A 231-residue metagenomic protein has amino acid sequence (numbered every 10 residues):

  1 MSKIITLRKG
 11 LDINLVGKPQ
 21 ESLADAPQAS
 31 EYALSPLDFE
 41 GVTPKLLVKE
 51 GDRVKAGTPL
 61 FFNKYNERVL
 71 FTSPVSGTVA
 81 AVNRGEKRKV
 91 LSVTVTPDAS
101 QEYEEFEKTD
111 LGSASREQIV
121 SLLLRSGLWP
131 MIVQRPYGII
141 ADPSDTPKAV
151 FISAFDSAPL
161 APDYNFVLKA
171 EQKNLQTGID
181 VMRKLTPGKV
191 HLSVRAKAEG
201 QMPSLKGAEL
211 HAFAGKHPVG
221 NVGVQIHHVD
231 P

Functional and structural regions predicted by a protein language model:
M1-L15, S22, A80, G85-E102: Mobile cofactor-carrier "swinging-arm" domains
M1-L47, F62: N-terminal, Lys/Arg-enriched amphipathic/low-complexity engagement segments that precede the first folded domain
P44, E50, E67-L70: Short, conserved secondary-structure segments in the cores of folded domains
V48-F62, A81: Short, well-structured beta-strand-loop connectors
D52-A56, V75, K173-D180: Short alpha-helical basic/polar micro-motif
P59-R68, E86: Short, charged beta-turn/beta-strand-edge "cap" motif at the junction between a beta-strand and an adjacent loop
R68-R84: Short, compositionally biased
N83-P231: Buried, small/hydrophobic-residue-enriched core segments of structured protein domains
